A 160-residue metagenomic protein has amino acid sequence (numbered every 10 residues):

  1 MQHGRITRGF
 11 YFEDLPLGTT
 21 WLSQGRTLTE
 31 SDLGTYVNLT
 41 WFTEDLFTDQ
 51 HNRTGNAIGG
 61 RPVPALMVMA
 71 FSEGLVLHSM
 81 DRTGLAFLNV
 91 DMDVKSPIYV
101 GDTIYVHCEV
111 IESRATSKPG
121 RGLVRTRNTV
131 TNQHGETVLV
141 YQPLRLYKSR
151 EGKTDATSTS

Functional and structural regions predicted by a protein language model:
M1-L17, I98-S160: HotDog/MaoC-like acyl-thioester-processing domains
M1-N89, R150-S160: Hot-dog-fold acyl-thioester-processing enzymes
D45-F47, A86-F87, M92-D93, L123-V124 (+1 more regions): Short, intrinsically disordered/low-complexity patches at protein termini and at juxtamembrane boundaries
D81-V100, V106: Mid-chain, well-packed structural core segment of small domains
